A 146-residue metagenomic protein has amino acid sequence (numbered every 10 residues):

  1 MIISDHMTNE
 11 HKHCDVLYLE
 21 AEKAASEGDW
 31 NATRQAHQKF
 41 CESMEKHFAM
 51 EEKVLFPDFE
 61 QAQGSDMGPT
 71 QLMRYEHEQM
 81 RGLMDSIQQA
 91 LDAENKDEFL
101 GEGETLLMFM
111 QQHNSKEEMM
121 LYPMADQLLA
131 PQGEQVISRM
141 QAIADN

Functional and structural regions predicted by a protein language model:
M1-N146: Small-residue-biased structural context
